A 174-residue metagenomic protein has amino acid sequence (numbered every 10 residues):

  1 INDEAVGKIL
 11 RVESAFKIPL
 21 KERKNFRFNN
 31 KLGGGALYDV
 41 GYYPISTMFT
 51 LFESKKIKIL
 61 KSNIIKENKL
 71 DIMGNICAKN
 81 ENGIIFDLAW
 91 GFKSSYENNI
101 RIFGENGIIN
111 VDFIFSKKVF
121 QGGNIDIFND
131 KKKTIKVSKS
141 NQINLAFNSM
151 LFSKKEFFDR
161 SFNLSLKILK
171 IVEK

Functional and structural regions predicted by a protein language model:
I1, N25-N30, M73-N75, K117 (+1 more regions): Short, glycine/charged-enriched secondary-structure capping and boundary segments
I1-L60: Predominantly a Rossmann-like dinucleotide-binding segment in NAD(P)-dependent oxidoreductases
K17, I114-S116, S138-I143: Short coil/turn segments
L32-Y38, K132-N141: A short glycine-threonine-serine/GTX helix/turn-capping micro-motif
Y38, Y42, S140-N144, D159: Electropositive phosphate-/nucleotide-binding environments in soluble metabolic enzymes
I45-K117, A146-K155: Contiguous beta-strand/loop segments that form the cofactor/metal-binding neighborhood of enzyme cores
E81, K133-I135, N148-K174: C-terminal helix-rich "cap/oligomerization" subdomain common to oxidoreductases
I100, K117-D130: Short polybasic amphipathic segments
